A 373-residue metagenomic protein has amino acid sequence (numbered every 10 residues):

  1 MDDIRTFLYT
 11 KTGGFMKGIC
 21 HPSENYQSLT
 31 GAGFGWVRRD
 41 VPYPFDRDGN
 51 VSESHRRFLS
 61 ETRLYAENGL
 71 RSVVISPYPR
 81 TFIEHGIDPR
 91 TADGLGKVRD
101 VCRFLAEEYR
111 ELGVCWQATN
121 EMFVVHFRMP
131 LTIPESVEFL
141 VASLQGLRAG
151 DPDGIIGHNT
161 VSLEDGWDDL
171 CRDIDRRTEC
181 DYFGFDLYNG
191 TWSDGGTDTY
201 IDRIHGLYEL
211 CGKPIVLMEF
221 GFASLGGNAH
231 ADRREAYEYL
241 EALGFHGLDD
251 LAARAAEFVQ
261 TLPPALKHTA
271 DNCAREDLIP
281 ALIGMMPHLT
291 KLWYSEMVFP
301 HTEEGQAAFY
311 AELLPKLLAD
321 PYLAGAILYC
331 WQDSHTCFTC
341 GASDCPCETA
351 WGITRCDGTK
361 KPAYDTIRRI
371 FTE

Functional and structural regions predicted by a protein language model:
I4-G96, N189, K291-S295, F299: N-terminal substrate-binding region of glycoside hydrolase catalytic domains
F7, E108, Q117, L282-H301 (+3 more regions): Aromatic-rich peripheral "rim/lid" segments of glycoside hydrolase catalytic domains that contact and position glycan
C20-G31, E61, L95-L105, E164-I174 (+1 more regions): Short, acidic/polar
Y26-G33, R56-V73, L105-E111, R172-E179 (+2 more regions): Acidic (Asp/Glu)-rich catalytic clusters
V37, L105, W116, L147 (+5 more regions): Conserved, mostly hydrophobic/aromatic
R39, V74-S76, N120, N159-T160 (+4 more regions): Aromatic- and acid-rich polysaccharide-binding/catalytic face of secreted or lumenal carbohydrate-active enzymes
D48-G49, E53-R56, I83-C180, L187-D202 (+1 more regions): Active-site cleft segment of glycoside hydrolase catalytic domains centered on the general acid/base Glu
N228-D249, A253-M286, D320-D357: Aromatic/acidic polysaccharide-binding cleft in carbohydrate-active enzymes
